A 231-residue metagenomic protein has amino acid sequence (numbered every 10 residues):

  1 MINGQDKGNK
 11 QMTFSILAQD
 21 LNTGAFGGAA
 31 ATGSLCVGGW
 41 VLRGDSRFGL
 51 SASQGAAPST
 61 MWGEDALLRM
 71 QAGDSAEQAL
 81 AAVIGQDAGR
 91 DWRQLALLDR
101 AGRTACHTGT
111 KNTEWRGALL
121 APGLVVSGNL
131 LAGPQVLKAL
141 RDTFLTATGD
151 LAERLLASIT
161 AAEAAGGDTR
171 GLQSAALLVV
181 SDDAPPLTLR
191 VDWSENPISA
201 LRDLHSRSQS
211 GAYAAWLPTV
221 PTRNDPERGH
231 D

Functional and structural regions predicted by a protein language model:
I2, G8-D231: N-terminal nucleophile
